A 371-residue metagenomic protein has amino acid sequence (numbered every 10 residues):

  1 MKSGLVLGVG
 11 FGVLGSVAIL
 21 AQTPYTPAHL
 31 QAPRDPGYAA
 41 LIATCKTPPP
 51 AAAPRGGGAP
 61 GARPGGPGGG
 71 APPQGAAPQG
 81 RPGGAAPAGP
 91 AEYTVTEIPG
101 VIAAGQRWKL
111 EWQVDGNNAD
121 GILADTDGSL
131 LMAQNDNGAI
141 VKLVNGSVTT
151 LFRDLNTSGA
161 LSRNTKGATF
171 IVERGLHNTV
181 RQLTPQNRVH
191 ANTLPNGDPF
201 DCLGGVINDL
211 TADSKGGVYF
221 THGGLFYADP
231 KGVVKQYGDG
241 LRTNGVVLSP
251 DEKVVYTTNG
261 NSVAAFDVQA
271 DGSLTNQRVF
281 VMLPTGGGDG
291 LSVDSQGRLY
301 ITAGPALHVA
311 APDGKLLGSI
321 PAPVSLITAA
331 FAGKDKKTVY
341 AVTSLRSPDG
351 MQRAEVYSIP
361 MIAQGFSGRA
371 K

Functional and structural regions predicted by a protein language model:
G4-A18: Bacterial N-terminal signal peptides
Q22-K371: Sequence-structural signature of mature extracellular/luminal beta-sheet repeat domains, prominently beta-propellers
